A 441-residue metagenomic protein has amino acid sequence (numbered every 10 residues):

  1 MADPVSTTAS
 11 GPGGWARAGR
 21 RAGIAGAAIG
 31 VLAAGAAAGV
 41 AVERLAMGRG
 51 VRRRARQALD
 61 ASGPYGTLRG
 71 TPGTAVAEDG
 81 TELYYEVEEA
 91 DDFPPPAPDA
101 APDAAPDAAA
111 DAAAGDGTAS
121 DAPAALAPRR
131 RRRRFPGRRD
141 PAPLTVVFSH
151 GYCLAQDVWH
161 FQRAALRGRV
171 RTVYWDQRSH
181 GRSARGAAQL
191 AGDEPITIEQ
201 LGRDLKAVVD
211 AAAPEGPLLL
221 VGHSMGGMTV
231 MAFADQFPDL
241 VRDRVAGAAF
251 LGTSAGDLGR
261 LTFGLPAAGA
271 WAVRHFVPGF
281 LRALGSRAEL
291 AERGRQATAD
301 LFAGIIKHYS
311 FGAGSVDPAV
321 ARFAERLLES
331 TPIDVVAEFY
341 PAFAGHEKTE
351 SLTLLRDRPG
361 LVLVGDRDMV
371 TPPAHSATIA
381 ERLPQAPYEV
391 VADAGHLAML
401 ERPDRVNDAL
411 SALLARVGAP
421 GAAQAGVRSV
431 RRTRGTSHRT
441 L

Functional and structural regions predicted by a protein language model:
A2-S10, E381-L441: Catalytic active-site module of serine/aspartate enzymes centered on a nucleophile-bearing elbow/loop
A16-G48: Hydrophobic alpha-helical topogenic segments used for membrane insertion/localization
A77-A101, G115-D116, S120-R185, A211 (+3 more regions): Conserved HGGG/HGGXW glycine-rich cap/lid loop of the alpha/beta-hydrolase fold
Q177-T229, D235-V241: Active-site loop/oxyanion-hole signature of alpha/beta-hydrolase fold enzymes
D235, D239-A291: Flexible "cap/lid" loop of the alpha/beta hydrolase fold
L284-L354: Conserved alpha/beta-hydrolase catalytic His-Asp/Glu region
F343, D366-T371: Acidic catalytic loop of the alpha/beta-hydrolase fold
L355-R356, V362-V364, D368: Short beta-strand/loop motif that positions the catalytic acidic residue of the alpha/beta-hydrolase fold
